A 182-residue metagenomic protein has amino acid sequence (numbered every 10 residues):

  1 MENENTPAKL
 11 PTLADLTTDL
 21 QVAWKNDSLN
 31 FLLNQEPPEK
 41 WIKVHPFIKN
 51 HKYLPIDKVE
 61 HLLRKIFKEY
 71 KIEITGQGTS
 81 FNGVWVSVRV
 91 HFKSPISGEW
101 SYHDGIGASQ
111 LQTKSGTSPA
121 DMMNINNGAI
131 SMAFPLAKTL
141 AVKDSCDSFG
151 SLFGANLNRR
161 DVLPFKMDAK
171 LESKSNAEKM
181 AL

Functional and structural regions predicted by a protein language model:
M1-D19, F165-L182: Interfaces that engage single-stranded nucleic acids at replication/repair/recombination sites
E4, A8, N34-Q35, K43 (+3 more regions): Compositionally biased, intrinsically disordered/low-complexity regions enriched for serine, proline and threonine
A8, T12, P38-E39, A120: Generic low-complexity segments that are intrinsically disordered, proline-rich and/or Lys/Arg-biased
T12-T18, V22, F31-N34, T113: Generic detector of low-complexity/intrinsically disordered segments and short hydrophobic N-terminal stretches
A14, K40-W41, G98: A generic alpha-helix propensity feature with a strong bias for hydrophobic helices
A23, L29-W85: Strand-helix-loop interaction patch of compact alpha/beta domains
V59-E172: Positively charged, aromatic-enriched nucleic acid-contacting surfaces
